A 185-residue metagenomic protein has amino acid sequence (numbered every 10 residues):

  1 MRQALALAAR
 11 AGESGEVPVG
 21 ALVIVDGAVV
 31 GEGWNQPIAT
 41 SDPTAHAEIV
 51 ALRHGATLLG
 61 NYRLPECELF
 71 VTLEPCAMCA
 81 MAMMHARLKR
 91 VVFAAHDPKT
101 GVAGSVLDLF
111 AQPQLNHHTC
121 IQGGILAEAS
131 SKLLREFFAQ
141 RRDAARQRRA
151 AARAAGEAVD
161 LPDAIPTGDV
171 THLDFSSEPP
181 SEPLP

Functional and structural regions predicted by a protein language model:
M1-A11, M81-P185: Zinc-dependent deaminase
G15-V19, P65: Short, basic and Ser/Thr-rich N-terminal targeting/leader segments
V19-G27: Short beta-strand scaffold segments in enzyme catalytic cores
A39-V50: A short, polar/charged loop-to-alpha-helix boundary motif
N61-L73: Immediate flanking context of iron-sulfur cluster ligation sites
C76-C79: Short cysteine clusters
